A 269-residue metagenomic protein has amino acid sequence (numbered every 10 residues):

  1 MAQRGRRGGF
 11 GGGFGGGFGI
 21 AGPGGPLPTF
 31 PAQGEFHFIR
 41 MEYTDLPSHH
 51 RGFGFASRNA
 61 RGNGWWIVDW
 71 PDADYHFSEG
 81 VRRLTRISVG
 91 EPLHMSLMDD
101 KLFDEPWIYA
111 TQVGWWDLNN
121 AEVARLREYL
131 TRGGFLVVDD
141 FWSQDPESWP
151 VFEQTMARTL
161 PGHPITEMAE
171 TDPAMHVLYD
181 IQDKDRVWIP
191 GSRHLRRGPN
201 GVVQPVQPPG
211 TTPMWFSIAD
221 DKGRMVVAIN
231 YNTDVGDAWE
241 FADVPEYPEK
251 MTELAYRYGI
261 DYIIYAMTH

Functional and structural regions predicted by a protein language model:
A2-W107, V113-G114, W215, D234-H269: Aromatic-Pro/Gly-enriched surface loop or interdomain linker that acts as a lid/target-recognition segment
R7, G11, G19, L46 (+4 more regions): An acidic, glycine-rich "communication" segment
G34-F36, F103-I108, R132-F135, H163 (+1 more regions): Loop/turn elements at helix/coil->beta-strand transitions in domains of secreted/extracellular proteins
S57-R61, R127-L130, A157-R158, K184-V187 (+1 more regions): Short, low-complexity, polar/charged sequence segments that are solvent-exposed and flexible
W65-E153, R158, W188-R196, N230: Helical hinge/lid and interdomain linker segments adjacent to catalytic or ligand-binding clefts that mediate domain
